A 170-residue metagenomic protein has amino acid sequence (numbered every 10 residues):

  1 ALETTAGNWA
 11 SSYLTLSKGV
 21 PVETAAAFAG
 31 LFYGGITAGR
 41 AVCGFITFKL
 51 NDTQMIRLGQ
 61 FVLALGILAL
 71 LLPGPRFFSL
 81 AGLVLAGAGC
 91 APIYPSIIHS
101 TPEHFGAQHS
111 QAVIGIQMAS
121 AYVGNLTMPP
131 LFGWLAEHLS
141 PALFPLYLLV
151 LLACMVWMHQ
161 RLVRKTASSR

Functional and structural regions predicted by a protein language model:
A1-G30, G34-T37: Extracytoplasmic gate region of multi-pass secondary transporters
G30-G34, F61, G115-V123: Transmembrane alpha-helical cores of Major Facilitator Superfamily
G39-N51, A136-E137: Helix-to-loop junctions at the C-terminal end of transmembrane segments in multipass secondary transporters
Q54-A69: Structural signature of the two symmetry-related core transmembrane helices
G66, F77-L85: Paired small-residue
A91-F105: Intracellular juxtamembrane helix-capping segments at the cytosolic ends of symmetry-related transmembrane helices
H104-S140: A late C-terminal transmembrane helix in Major Facilitator Superfamily
L143-R161: Symmetry-related core transmembrane helices of the 12-TM Major Facilitator Superfamily/SLC fold
